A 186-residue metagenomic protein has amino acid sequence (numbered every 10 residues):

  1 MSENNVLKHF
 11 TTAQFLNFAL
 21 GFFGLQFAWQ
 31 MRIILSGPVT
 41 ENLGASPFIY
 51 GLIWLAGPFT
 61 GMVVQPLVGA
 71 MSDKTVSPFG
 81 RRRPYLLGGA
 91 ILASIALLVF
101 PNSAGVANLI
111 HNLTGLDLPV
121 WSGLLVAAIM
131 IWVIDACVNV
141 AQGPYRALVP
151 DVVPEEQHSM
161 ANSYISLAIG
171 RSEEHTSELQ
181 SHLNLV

Functional and structural regions predicted by a protein language model:
S2-T60: Helix-loop boundary and gating motifs at the non-cytosolic
L25, W29, W121-L125, I129 (+1 more regions): Core transmembrane helices of Major Facilitator Superfamily
S36, V138-P154: Intracellular juxtamembrane helix-capping segments at the cytosolic ends of symmetry-related transmembrane helices
P38, N42, K74, G105-L109 (+2 more regions): Transmembrane alpha-helix termini and helix-breaking/packing motifs in multi-pass membrane transporters
P47-F48, L124-L125, E155-I165: Loop-to-transmembrane helix entry/capping segments in MFS-fold secondary transporters and related SLC/MFSD carriers
Y50-T75, G88-L97, R171: Central cavity-lining transmembrane alpha-helices of secondary-active solute carriers, predominantly the Major
A56-M62, A93, S159-S177, L183: Glycine-rich segments within core transmembrane alpha-helices of 12-TM secondary carriers
P84-W121: C-terminal ends and interior cores of transmembrane alpha-helices in multi-pass membrane transporters/permeases
